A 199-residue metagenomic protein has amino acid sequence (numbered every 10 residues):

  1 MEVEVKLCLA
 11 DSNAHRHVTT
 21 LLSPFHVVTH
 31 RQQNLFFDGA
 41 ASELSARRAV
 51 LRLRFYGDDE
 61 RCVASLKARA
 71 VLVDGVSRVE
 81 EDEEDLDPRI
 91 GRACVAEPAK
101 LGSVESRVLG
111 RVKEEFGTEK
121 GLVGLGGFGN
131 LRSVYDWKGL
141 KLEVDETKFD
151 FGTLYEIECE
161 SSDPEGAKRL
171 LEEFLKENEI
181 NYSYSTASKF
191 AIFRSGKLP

Functional and structural regions predicted by a protein language model:
M1-P199: Phosphate-end processing signature that detects enzymes handling 5′-triphosphorylated RNA and polyphosphate
